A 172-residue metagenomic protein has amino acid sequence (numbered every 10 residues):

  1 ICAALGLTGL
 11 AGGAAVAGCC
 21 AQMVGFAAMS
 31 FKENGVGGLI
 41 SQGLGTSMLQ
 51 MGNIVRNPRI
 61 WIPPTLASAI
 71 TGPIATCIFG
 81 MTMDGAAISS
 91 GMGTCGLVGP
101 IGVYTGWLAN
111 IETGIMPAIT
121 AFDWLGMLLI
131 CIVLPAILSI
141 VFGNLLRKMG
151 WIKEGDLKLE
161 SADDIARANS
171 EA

Functional and structural regions predicted by a protein language model:
I1-A172: Pore-lining transmembrane helices
